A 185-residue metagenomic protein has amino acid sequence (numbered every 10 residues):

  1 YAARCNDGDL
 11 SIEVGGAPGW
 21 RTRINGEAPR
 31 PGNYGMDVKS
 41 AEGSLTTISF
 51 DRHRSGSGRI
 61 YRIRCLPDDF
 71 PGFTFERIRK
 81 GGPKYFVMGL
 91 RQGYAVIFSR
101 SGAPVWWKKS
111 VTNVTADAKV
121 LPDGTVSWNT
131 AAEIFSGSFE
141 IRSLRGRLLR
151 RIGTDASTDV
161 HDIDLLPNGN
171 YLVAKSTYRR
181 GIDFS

Functional and structural regions predicted by a protein language model:
Y1-P71: Beta-rich interaction/scaffold domains
I60-S185: Histidine-/acidic-rich catalytic cores in large beta-rich domains
